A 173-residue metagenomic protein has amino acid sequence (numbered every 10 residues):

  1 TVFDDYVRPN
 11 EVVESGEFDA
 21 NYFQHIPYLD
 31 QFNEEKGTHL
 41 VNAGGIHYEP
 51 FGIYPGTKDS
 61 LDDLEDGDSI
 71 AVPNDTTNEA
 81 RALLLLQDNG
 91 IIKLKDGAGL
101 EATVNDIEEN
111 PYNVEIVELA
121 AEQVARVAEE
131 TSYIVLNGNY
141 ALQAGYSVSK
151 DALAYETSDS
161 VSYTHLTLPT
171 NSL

Functional and structural regions predicted by a protein language model:
V2-E11, G99-R126: Short helix-initiation/N-cap motifs at beta->coil->alpha
Y6-G37, D59, A141-G145: Pocket-flanking alpha-helical
R8, V12, E17, P27 (+4 more regions): Extracytoplasmic/secreted proteins, especially bacterial periplasmic and envelope-associated proteins
E14-Q24, D68, Y112-E115, E129-L136: Alpha-to-beta junction loops
H25-P27, Y48, G56-D59, D75 (+2 more regions): Solvent-exposed coil/turn segments that connect beta secondary-structure elements in extracytoplasmic/periplasmic
Q31-A43, K58, E130, V135 (+1 more regions): Ligand-binding "clamshell"
A43-I92: A conserved helix-loop-strand patch within extracytoplasmic ligand-binding domains of the periplasmic binding
T164-T170: Conserved small/polar residues in nucleotide/adenosyl-binding loops
